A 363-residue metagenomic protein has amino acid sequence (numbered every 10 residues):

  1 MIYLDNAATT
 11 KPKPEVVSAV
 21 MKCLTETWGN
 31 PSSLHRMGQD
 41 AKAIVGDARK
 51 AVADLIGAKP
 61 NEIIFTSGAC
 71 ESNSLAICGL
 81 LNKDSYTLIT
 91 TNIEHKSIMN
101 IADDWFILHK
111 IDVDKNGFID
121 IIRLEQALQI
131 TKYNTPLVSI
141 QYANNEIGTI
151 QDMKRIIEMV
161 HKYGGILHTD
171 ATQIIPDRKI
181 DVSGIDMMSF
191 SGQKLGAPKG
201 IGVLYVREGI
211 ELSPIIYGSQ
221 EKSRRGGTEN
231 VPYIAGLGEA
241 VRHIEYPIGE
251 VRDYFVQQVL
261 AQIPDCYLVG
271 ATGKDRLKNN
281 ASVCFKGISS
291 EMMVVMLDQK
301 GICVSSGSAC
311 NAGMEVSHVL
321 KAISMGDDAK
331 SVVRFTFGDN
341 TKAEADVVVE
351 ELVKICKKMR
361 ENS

Functional and structural regions predicted by a protein language model:
M1-S363: Pyridoxal 5′-phosphate
